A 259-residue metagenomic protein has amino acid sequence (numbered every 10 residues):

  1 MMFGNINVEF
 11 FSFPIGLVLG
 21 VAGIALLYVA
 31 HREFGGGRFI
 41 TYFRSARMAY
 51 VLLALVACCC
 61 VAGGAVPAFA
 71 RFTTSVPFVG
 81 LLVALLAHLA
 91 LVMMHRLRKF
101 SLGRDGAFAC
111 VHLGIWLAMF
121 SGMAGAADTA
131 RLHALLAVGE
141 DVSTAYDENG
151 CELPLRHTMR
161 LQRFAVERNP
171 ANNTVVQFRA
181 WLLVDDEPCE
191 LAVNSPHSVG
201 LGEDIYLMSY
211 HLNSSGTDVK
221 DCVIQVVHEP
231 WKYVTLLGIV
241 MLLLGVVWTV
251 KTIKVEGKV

Functional and structural regions predicted by a protein language model:
M1-V259: Solvent-exposed, non-transmembrane regions of integral membrane proteins
